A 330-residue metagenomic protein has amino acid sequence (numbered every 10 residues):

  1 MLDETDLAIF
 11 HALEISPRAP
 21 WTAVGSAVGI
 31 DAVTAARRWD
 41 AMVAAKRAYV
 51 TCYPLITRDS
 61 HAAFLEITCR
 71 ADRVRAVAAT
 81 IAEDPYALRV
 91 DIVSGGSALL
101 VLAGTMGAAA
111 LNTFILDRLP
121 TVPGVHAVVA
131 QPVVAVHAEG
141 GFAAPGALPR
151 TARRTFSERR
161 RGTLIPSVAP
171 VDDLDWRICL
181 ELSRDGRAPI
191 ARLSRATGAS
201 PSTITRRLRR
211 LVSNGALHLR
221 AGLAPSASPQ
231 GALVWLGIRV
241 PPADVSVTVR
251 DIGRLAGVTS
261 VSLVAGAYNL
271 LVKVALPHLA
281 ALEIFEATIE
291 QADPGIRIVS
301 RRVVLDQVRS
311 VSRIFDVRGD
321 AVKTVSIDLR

Functional and structural regions predicted by a protein language model:
M1-R330: A compositional/biophysical signature of low hydrophobicity enriched in polar/charged and small residues
